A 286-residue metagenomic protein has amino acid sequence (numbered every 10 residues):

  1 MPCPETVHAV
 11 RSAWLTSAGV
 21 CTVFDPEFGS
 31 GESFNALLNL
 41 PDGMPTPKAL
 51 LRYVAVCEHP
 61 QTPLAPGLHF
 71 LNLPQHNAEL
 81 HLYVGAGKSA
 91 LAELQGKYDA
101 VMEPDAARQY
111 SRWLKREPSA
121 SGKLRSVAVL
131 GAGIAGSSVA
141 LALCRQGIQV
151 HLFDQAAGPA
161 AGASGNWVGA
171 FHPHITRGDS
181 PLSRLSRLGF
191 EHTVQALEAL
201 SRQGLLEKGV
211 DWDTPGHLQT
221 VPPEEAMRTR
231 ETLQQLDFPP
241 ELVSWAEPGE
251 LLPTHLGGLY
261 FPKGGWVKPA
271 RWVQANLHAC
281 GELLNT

Functional and structural regions predicted by a protein language model:
P4-P66: SAM cofactor-binding core of SAM-dependent methyltransferases, primarily the Rossmann-like beta-alpha-beta module
Q61, A135, G158: Conserved Rossmann-like nucleotide-cofactor binding loop
Q61-E93: S-adenosyl-L-methionine
L94-K97, E103-S126: Extreme N-terminal leader/targeting segments of oxidoreductases
S126-L152: N-terminal Rossmann-like FAD-binding beta1-loop-alpha1 element of flavoenzymes
R145-G165: Glycine-rich FAD pyrophosphate-binding loop
G169-L251: Dinucleotide-binding Rossmann-like beta1-alpha1 core, especially the glycine-rich loop that anchors the ADP
L259-T286: Helical element adjacent to the flavin cofactor pocket in flavoenzyme catalytic cores
